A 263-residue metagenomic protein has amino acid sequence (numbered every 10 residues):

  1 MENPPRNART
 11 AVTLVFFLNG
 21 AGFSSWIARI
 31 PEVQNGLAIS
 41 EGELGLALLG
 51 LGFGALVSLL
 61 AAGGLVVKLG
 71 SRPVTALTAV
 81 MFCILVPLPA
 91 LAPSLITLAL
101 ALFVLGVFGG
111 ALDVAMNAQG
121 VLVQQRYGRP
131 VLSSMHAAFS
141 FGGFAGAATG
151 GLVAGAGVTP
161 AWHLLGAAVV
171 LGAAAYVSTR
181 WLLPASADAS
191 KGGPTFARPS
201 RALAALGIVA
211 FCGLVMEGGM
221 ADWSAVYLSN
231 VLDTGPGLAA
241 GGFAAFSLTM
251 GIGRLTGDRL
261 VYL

Functional and structural regions predicted by a protein language model:
L14, L85, I96-L105: Paired small-residue
A28-G42, D222-L238: Short amphipathic helix-loop junctions that connect adjacent transmembrane helices in Major Facilitator Superfamily/SLC
A38, G70, L91-I96, D233: Helix-breaking motifs and short loop linkers at transmembrane-helix boundaries and internal kinks in secondary membrane
V57-S71, A154, G253-L263: Helix-to-loop junctions at the C-terminal end of transmembrane segments in multipass secondary transporters
R72-T75, A79: Primarily marks hydrophobic transmembrane alpha-helices of the MFS/SLC 12-helix fold
V80-P93: C-terminal ends and interior cores of transmembrane alpha-helices in multi-pass membrane transporters/permeases
A101-F139: Cytoplasmic helix-loop-helix junction between adjacent transmembrane helices in 12-TM secondary transporters
A161-R180: Symmetry-related core transmembrane helices of the 12-TM Major Facilitator Superfamily/SLC fold
